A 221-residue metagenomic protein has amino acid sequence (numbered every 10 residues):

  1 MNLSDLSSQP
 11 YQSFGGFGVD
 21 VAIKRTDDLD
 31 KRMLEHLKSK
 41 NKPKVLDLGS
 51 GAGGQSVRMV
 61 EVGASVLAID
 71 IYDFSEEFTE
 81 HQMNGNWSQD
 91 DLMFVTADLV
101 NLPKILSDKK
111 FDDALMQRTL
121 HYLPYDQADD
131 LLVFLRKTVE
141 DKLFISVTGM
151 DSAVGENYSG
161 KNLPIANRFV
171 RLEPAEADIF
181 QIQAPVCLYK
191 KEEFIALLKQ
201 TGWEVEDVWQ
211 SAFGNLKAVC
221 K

Functional and structural regions predicted by a protein language model:
M1-P43, G51-K104, L143-K221: Class I (Rossmann-like) S-adenosyl-L-methionine-dependent methyltransferase catalytic domain, capturing the SAM-binding
D47: Class I SAM-dependent methyltransferase core
L115: A conserved beta-strand element that flanks and buttresses the S-adenosyl-L-methionine
R118-T119: Short catalytic micro-motifs in class I SAM-dependent methyltransferases
D129-D141: A short glycine-rich, Lys/Arg-flanked "PGG" loop and its adjoining helix->strand segment in the class I
